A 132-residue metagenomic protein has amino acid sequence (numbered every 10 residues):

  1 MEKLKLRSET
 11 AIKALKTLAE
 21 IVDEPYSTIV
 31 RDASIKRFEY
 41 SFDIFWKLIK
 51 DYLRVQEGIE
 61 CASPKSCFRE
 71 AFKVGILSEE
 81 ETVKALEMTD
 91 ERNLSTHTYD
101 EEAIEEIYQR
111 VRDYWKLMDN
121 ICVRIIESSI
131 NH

Functional and structural regions predicted by a protein language model:
M1-H132: Solvent-exposed interaction patches of small proteins and small membrane subunits
